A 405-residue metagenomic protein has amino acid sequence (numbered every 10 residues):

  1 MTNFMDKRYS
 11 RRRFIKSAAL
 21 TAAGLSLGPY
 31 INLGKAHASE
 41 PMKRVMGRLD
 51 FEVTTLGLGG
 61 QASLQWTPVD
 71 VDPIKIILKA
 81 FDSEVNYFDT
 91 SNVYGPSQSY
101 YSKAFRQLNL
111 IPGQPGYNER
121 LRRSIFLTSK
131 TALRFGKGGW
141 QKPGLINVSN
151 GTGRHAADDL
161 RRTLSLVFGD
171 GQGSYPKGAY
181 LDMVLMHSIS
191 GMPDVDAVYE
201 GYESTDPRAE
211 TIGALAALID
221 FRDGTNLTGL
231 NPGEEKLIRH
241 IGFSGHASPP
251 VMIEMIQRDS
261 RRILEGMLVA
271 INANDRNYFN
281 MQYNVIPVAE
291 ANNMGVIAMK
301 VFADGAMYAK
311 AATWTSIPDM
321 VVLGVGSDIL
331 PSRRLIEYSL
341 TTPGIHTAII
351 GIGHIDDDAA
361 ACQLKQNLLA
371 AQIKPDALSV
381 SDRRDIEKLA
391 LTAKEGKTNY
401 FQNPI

Functional and structural regions predicted by a protein language model:
M1-S10, K35: N-terminal secretory signal peptides
Y9-G28: N-terminal export leaders
P29-G60, K374, S379: C-terminal segment of N-terminal export signals and the immediately downstream linker at the start of the mature
M46, L58, F88, L127 (+4 more regions): Conserved, mostly hydrophobic/aromatic
M46, S260-I263, N280-I405: Structured C-terminal cap/extension of enzyme domains
G60-D70, Q141-H155, D319-S327: Active-site mouth loops of central-metabolism enzymes
T90-L108, G191-P193: Glycine-rich, proline-tolerant flexible connector loops at the mouths of alpha/beta enzymes
I146-A273, E290, M294-I297: Glycine/proline-rich, positively charged, aromatic-decorated active-site loop/lid region on the catalytic face
